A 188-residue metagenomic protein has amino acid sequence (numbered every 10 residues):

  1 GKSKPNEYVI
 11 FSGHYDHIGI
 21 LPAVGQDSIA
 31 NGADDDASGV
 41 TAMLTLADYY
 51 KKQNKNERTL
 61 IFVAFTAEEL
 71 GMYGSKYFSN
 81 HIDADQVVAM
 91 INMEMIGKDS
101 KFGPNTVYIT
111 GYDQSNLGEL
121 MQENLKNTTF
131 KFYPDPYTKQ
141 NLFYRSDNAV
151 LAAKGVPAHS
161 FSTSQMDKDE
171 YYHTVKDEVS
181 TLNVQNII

Functional and structural regions predicted by a protein language model:
G1-V63, Y77-N80: Catalytic-core environment of secreted peptidases
S3, H17, G97-D99, D167 (+1 more regions): Short loop/turn segments at secondary-structure transitions that flank enzyme active sites
G13-H14, E94, S164, V175: Generic beta-structure capping elements
H14-H17, E68, N148, H173: Histidine-centered active-site/metal-ligand motif
V24-D36, K51, A64, G103-Y112 (+2 more regions): Second-shell loop/turn segments in exported
D35-A42, G74, L117, D147 (+1 more regions): Catalytic-loop motifs flanking and including active-site residues across diverse enzymes
D48, K52, T163, K168-I188: His/Asp/Glu-rich mid-to-C-terminal helical/loop segments that flank catalytic regions of hydrolases
K55, F65-D169: Metal-dependent peptidase/peptidase-like ectodomains
